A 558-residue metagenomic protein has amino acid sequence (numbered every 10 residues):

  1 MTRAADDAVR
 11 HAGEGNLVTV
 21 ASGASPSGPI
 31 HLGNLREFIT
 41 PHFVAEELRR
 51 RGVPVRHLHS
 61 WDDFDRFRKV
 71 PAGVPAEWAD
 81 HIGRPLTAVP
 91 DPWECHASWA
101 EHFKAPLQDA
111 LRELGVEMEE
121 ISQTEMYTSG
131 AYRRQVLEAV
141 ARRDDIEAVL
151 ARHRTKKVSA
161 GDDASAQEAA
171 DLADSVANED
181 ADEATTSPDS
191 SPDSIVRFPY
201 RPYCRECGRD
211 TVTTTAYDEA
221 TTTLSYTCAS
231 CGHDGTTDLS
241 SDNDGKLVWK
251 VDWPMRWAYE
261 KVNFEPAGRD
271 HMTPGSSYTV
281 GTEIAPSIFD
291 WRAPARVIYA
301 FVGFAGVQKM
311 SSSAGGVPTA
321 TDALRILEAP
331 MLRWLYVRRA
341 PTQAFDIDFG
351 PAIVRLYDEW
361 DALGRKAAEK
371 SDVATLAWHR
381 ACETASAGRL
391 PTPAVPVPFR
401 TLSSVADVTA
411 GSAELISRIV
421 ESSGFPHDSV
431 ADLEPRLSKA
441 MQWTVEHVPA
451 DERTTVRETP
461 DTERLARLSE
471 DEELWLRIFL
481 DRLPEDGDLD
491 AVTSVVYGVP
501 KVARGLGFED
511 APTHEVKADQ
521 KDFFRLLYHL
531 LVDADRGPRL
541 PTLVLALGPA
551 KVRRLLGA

Functional and structural regions predicted by a protein language model:
M1-A148, K156-K157, A164-S190, G281: N-terminal Rossmann-like or analogous alpha/beta NTP/dinucleotide-binding catalytic cores that position adenine
M1-G13, P29-I30, R56-L58, T155 (+5 more regions): Basic, alpha-helical terminal appendages of large translation-related enzymes
L17, A21-G28, R256-N263, Y497-L506: Short, conserved helix/loop micro-motifs enriched in His/Cys and acidic residues
A24-L32, F264-D270, A511-E515: A short glycine/serine-rich beta->alpha loop
L32, F67-V70, A151, T215-D218 (+3 more regions): Short, solvent-exposed loop/turn and secondary-structure capping segments
L48-G52, L111-M118, R143-L150, T211 (+6 more regions): A generic secondary-structure signal for well-formed alpha-helical elements
V116-A320: Active-site cores that bind ATP or allylic diphosphates and position pyrophosphate for catalysis
T273, Y278, A285, Y299-P449 (+1 more regions): Catalytic adenosine-cofactor/nucleotide-binding cores of aminoacyl-tRNA synthetases and other
